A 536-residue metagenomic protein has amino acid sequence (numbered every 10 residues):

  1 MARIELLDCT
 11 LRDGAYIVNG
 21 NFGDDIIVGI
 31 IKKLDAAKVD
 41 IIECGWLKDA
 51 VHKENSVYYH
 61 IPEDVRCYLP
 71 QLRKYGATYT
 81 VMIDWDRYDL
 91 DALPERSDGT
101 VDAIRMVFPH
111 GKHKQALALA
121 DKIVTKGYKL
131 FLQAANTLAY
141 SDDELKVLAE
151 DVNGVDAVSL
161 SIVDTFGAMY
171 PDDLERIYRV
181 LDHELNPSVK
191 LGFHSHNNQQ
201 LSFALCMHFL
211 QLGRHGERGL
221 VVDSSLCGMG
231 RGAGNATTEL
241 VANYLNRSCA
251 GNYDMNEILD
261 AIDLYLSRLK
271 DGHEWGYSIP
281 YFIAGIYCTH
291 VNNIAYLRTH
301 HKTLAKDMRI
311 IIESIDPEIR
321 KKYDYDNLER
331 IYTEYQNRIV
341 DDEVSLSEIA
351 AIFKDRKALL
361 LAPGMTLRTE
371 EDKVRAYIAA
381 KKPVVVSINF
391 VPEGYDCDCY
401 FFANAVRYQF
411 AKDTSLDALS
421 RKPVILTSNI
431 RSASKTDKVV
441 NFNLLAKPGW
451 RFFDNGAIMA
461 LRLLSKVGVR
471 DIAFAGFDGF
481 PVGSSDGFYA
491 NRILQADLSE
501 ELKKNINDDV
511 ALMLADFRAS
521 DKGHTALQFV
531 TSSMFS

Functional and structural regions predicted by a protein language model:
M1-E343: Catalytic cores and adjacent flexible loops of soluble metabolic enzymes that perform enolate/carbanion chemistry on
V340-S536: Metal-ion/cofactor- or nucleotide/acyl-coenzyme-handling active-site neighborhoods
